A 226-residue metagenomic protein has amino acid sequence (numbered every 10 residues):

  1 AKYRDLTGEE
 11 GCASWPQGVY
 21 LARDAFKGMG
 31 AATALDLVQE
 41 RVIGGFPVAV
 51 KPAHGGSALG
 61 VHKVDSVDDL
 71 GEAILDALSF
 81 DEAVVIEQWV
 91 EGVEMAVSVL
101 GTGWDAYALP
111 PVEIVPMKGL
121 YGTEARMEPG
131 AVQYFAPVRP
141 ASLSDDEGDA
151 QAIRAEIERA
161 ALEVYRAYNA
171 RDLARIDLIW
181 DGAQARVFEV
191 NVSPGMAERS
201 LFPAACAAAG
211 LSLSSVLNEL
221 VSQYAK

Functional and structural regions predicted by a protein language model:
A1-G92: Active-site nucleotide/adenylate-binding loops and adjacent lid/helix of ATP-dependent enzymes
Y20, F26-G28, A96, Q184 (+1 more regions): Short Asp/Glu-rich motifs
L21-D24, G55, I114-M117, P129 (+1 more regions): Active-site/binding-pocket entry motifs
G45-P47, E94-A96, R175, V187: Broad gene-expression machinery/nucleic-acid interaction feature
A58, Y134-F135, A197-F202: Short small-residue beta-strand/loop micro-motif enriched in glycine and branched aliphatics
H62-A152, E156-R159, W180, R186: Phosphate-binding site of ATP-dependent enzymes
D146-K226: ATP-dependent carboxylate activation and anion-phosphoryl transfer catalytic cores that bind Mg-ATP to form
